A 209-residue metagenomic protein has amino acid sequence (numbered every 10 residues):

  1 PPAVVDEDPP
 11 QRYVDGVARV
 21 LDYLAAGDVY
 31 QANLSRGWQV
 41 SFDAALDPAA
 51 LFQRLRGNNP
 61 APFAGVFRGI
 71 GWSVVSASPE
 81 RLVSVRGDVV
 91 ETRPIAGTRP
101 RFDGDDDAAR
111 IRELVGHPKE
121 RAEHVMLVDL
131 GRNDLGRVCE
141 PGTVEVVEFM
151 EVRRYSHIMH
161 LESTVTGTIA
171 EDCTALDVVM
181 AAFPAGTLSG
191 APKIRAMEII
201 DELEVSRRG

Functional and structural regions predicted by a protein language model:
P1-G209: Extended alpha-helical targeting/anchoring segments, especially N-terminal organellar/secretory targeting helices
